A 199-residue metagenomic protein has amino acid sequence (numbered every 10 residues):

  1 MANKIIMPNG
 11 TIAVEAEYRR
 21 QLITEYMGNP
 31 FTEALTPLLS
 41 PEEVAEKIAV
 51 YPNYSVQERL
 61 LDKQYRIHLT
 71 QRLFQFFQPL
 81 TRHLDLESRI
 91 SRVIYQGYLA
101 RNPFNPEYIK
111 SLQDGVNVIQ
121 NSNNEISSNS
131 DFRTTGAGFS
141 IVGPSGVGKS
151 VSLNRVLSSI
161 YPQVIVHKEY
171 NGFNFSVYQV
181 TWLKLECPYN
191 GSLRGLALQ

Functional and structural regions predicted by a protein language model:
M1-R133: A short, basic N-terminal segment
R66-Q71, T134-I141, Y178-K184: Glycine-rich, often proline-containing surface loops adjacent to acidic residues and nearby aromatics that form
P79-E87, I94, G146-K149, L153-N154 (+1 more regions): Phosphate/oxyanion-binding active-site loops and adjacent basic polyanion-contact surfaces
L99-P103, S150, I165-V166: Short, solvent-exposed secondary-structure capping/transition elements
S128-N154: Walker A/P-loop nucleotide-binding motif
S159-G172: Post-Walker A helix-loop "phosphate-sensing" segment adjacent to the P-loop in P-loop NTPases
N171-Q179: Short, conserved catalytic or adaptor-binding loops enriched in Gly and charged residues
T181-L198: Conserved NTP-binding/hydrolysis module of P-loop NTPases
